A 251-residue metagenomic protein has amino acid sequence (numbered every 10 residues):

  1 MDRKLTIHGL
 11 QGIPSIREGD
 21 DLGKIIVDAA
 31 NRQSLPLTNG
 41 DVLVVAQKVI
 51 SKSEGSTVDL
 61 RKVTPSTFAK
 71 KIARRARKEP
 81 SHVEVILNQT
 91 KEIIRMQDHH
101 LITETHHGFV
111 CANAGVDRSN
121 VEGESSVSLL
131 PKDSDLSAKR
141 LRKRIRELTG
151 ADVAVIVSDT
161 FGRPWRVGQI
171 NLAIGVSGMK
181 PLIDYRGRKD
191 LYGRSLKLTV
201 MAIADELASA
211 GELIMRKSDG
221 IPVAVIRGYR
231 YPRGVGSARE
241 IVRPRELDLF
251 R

Functional and structural regions predicted by a protein language model:
M1-R251: N-terminal and secondary-structure boundary signal
